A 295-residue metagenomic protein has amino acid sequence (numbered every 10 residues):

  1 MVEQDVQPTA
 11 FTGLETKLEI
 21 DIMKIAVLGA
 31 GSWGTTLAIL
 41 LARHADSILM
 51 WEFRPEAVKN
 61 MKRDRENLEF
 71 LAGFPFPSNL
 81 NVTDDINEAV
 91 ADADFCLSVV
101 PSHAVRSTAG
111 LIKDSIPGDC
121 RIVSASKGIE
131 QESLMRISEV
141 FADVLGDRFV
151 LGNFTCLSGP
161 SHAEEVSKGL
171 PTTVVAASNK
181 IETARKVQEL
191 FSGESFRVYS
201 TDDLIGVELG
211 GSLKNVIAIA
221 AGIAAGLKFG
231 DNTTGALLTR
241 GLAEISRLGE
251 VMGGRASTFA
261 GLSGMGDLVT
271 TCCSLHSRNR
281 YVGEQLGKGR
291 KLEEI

Functional and structural regions predicted by a protein language model:
M1-I22: N-terminal amphipathic/basic-hydrophobic helices that include classical n-h-c signal peptides and signal-anchor
I20-F74, N81-D84, L111: NAD(P)+-binding Rossmann beta1-loop-alpha1 motif at the extreme N-terminus of oxidoreductases
F76, T83-A91, F95-G169, V187: Rossmann-like NAD(P)(H) cofactor-binding subdomain of soluble oxidoreductases
N79-N81, F196: Short, conserved active-site loop motifs that form the nucleotide-linked donor/cofactor pocket
A91-D92, L213, M265: Alpha-helix C-terminal capping/helix-to-coil transition sites in glycosyltransferase folds
A104, S115, V140, G146-N153 (+3 more regions): Internal alpha-helical scaffold of NAD(P)-dependent oxidoreductase catalytic cores
S274-I295: Divalent-cation-assisted or electrostatically stabilized phosphate/pyrophosphate-binding catalytic cores
